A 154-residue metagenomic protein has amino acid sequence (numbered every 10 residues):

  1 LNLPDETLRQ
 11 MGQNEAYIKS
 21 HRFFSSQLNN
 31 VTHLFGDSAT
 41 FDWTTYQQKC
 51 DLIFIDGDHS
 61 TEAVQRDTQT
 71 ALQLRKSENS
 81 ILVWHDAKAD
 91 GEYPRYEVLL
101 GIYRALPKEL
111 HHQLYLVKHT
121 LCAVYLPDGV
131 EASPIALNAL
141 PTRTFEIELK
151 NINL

Functional and structural regions predicted by a protein language model:
L1-L154: S-adenosylmethionine/decaboxylated-SAM
